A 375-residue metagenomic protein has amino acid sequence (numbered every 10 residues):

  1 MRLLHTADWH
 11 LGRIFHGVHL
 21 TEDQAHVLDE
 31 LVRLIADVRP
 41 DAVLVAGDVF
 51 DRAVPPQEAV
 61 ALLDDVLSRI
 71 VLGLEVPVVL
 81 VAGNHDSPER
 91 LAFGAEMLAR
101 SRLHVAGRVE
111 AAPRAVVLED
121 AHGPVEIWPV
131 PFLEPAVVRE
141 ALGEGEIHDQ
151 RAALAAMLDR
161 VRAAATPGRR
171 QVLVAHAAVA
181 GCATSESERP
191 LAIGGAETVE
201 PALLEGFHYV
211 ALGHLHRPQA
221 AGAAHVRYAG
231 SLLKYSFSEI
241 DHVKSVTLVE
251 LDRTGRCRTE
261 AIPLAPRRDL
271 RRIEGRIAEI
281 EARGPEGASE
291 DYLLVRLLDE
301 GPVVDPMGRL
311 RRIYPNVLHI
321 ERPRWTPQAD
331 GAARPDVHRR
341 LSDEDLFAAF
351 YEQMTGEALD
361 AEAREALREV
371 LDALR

Functional and structural regions predicted by a protein language model:
M1-S68, E75, R364-E369, A373-L374: N-terminal active-site segment of His-dependent metallophosphoesterases
T6-A7, V43-D48, P77-N84, H104-V109 (+3 more regions): Active-site neighborhood of phospho(di)ester-bond hydrolases with catalytic His/Asp-centered motifs
D8, L28, D48, L63 (+7 more regions): Divalent metal-coordination and catalytic microenvironments
H16, V49-L67, A82-R102, G107 (+2 more regions): Metal-dependent catalytic neighborhoods of phosphoester/phosphodiester hydrolases
D37, A42, L251-R375: Accessory, non-catalytic peripheral segments of nucleic-acid enzymes
P40-E58, E75-E89, A177-G195: Active-site neighborhood of divalent metal-dependent phosphoester/pyrophosphate hydrolases
F93-E197, L232, D252, P263: Conserved catalytic scaffold of divalent metal-dependent phosphoesterases
A180-G181, S185-C257: Conserved beta-sheet core of the metallophosphoesterase superfamily
